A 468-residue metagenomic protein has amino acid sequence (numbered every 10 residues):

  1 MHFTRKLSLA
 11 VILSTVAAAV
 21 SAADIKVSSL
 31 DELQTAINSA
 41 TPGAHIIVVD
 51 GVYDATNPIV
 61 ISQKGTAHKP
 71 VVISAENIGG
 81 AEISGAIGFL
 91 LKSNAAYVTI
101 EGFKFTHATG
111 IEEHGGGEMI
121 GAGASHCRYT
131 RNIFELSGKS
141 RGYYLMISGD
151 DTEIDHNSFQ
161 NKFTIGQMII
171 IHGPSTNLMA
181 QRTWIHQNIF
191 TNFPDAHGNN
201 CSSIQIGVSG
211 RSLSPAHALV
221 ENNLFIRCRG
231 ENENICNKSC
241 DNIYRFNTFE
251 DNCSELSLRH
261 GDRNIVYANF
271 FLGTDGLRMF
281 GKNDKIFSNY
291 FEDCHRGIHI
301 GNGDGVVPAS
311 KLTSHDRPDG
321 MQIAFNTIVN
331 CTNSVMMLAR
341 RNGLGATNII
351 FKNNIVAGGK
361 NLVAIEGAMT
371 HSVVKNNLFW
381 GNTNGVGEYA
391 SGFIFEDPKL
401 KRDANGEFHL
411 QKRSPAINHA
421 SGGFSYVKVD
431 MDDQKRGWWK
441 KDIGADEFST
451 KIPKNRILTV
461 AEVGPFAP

Functional and structural regions predicted by a protein language model:
M1-V11: Bacterial N-terminal signal peptides that target proteins for export
A10, V20-S21: Cleavable N-terminal signal peptides
A22-I61, G88, S414, D432 (+1 more regions): Acidic Gly/Asp/Thr-rich repetitive segments characteristic of extracellular carbohydrate-active and adhesion proteins
T41-E82, L91-E101: Beta-solenoid repeat scaffold
T56-K64, E76, A81-K92, T106-R128 (+4 more regions): Glycine- and acidic/polar-rich repeat regions and solenoidal domains
K399-G422: Short catalytic/signature loops enriched in Gly
S414-P468: Surface beta-loop-beta hairpin patches that serve as ligand-binding interfaces in beta-rich domains
